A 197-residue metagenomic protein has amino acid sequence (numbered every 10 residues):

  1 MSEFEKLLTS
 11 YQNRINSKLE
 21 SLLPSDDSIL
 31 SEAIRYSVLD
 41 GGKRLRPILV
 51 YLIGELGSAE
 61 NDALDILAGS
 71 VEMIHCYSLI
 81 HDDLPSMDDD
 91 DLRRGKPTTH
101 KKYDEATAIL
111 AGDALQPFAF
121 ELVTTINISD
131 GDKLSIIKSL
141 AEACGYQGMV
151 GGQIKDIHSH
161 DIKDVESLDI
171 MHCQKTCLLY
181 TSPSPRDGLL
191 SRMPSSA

Functional and structural regions predicted by a protein language model:
M1-I74, I80, S86-D89, R93-R94 (+2 more regions): Conserved N-terminal diphosphate/IPP-binding helix and adjacent helical/loop segment of trans-prenyltransferase domains
L49, A119, G152: Residue-level signal for inorganic ion chemistry
C76-L79, D83, G145, M149: Alpha-helix capping/hinge segments and adjacent helical runs
D90-A114, K163-L178: Divalent-cation-assisted or electrostatically stabilized phosphate/pyrophosphate-binding catalytic cores
K102-S139: Hydrophobic alpha-helical segments and helix pairs
I128-H172: Histidine/acidic-rich helix-loop-helix segments that form or flank divalent-metal centers in metalloenzyme catalytic
Y180-P185: Conserved small/polar residues in nucleotide/adenosyl-binding loops
R192-A197: Hydrophobic alpha-helical segments, chiefly the membrane-spanning helices and signal/signal-anchor peptides
